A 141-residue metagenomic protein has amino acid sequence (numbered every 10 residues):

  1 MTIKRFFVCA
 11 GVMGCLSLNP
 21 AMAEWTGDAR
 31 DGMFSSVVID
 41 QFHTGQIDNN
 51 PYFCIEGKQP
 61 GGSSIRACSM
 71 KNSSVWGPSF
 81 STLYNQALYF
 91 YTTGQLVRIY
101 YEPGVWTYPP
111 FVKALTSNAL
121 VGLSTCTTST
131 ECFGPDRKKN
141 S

Functional and structural regions predicted by a protein language model:
M1-V8: Bacterial N-terminal signal peptides that target proteins for export
V8-C9, E102: Generic detector of N-terminal low-structure segments
C9-S17: Bacterial N-terminal signal peptides
L18-A23: Sec/Tat signal peptide C-region and signal peptidase I cleavage site
E24-S141: Exposed beta-strand/loop interface patches that mediate assembly or binding
